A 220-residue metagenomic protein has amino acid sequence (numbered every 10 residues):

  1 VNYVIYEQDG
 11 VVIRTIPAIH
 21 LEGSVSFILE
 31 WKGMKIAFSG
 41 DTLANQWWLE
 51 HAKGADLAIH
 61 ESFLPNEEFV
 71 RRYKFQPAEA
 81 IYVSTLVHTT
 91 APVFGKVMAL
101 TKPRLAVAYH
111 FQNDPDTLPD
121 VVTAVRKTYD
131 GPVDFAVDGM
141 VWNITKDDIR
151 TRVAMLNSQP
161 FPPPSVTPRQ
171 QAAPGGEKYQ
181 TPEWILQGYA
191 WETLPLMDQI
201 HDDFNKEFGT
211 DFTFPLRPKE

Functional and structural regions predicted by a protein language model:
V1-H51, V141-A173, K178, L186-E220: Core dinuclear metal-dependent hydrolase active-site scaffold
E22, K35, L43-M140: Cap/insert and terminal regions of metallo-dependent hydrolase folds
N113, E183-I185: Extended N-terminal export/anchoring regions of large proteins
